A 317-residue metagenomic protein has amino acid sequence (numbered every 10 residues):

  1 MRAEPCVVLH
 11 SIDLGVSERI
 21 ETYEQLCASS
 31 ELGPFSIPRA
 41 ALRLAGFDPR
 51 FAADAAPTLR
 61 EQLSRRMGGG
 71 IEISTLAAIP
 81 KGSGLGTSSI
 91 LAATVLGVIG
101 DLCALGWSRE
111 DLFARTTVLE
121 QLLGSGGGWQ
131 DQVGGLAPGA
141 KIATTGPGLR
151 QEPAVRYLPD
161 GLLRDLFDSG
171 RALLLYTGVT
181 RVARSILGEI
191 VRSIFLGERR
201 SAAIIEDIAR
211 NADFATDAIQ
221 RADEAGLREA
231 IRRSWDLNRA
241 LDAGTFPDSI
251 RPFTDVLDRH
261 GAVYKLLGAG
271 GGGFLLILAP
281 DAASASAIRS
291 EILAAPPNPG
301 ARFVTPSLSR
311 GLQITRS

Functional and structural regions predicted by a protein language model:
M1-R65, L105, A114-G126, Q132-L266 (+1 more regions): C-terminal nucleotide
I20-L26, G69-K81: Glycine/charged-rich beta-loop-alpha catalytic/anionic-binding loops adjacent to active sites
G33-I37, T87, L91-V95, N211 (+1 more regions): Catalytic-loop motifs flanking and including active-site residues across diverse enzymes
S64-I73, E110-L112: Short, charged, amphipathic alpha-helices and their helix-cap/turn boundaries
G68, G268-G273: Short Gly/Ser/Thr- and Asp/Glu-enriched loop/turn motifs at secondary-structure junctions
I79-S83, A262-Y264: Short pre-catalytic strand/loop immediately N-terminal to key active-site residues, enriched for Gly-Thr
S83-L105: DPxDG-like acidic metal-binding loop motif
G84, F274-L276: Short aromatic/hydrophobic contact patches that present stacked aromatics for nucleic-acid/ligand binding
